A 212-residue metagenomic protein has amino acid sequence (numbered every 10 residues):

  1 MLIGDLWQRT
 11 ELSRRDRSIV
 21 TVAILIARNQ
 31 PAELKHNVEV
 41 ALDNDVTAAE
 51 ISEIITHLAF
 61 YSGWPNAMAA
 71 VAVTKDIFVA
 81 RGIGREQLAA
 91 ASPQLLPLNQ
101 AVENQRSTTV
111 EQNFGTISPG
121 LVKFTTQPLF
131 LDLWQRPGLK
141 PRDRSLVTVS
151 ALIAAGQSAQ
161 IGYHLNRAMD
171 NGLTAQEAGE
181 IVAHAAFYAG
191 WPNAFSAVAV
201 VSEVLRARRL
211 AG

Functional and structural regions predicted by a protein language model:
M1-R14, D43, N66-P141, Y163-N166 (+2 more regions): Acidic, glycine/proline-rich low-complexity segments that act as flexible tails and inter-domain linkers
M1-S52: Ordered, small/hydrophobic-rich secondary-structure cores
R17-L25, L34, I54-I55, R144-L152 (+1 more regions): Short, structured motif recognition centered on aromatic/hydrophobic residues
I26-A27, N44, H57-W64, I153 (+1 more regions): A short structural micro-motif
R28-K35, A155-Y163, N193: Short helix-capping/linker segments at secondary-structure and domain boundaries
L42-E53, F60, M169-I181, A185: Short, mixed-charge aromatic SLiMs
N66-M68, Q157, E177-A197: Preference for long, well-ordered alpha-helical segments
I153-A175: Glycine/small-residue-rich hydrophobic helix-like segments
